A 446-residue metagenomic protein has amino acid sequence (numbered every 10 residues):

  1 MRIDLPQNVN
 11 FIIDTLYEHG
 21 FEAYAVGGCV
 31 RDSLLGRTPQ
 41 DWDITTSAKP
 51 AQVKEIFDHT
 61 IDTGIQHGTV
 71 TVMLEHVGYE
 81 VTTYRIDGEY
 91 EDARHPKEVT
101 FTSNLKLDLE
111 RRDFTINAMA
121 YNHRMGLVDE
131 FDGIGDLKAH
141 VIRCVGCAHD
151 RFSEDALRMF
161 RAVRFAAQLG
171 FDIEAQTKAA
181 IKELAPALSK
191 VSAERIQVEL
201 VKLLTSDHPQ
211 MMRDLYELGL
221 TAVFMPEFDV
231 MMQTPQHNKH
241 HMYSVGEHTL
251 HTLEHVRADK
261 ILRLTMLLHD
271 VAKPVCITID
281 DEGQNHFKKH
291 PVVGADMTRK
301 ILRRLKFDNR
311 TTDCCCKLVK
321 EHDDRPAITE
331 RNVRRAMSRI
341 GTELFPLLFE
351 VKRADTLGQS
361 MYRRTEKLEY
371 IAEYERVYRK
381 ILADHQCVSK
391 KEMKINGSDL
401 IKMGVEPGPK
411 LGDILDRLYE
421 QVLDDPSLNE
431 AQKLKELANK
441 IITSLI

Functional and structural regions predicted by a protein language model:
M1-I446: Catalytic cores of the polymerase beta-like nucleotidyltransferase superfamily and closely associated nucleotide
